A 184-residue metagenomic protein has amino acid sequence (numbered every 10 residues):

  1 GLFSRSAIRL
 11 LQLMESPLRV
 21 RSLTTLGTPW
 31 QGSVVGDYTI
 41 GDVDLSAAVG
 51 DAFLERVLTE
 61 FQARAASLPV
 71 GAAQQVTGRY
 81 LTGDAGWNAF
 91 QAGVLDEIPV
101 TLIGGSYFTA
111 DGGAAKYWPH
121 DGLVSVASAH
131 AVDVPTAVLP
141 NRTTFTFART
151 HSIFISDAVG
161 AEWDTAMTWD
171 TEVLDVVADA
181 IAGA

Functional and structural regions predicted by a protein language model:
L2-A7: Hydrolases whose catalytic domains are alpha/beta-hydrolase-1, hotdog thioesterase, or metallo-beta-lactamase-like
R9-A184: Helical cap/lid subdomain of alpha/beta-hydrolase-fold lipid enzymes that gates access to the catalytic pocket
